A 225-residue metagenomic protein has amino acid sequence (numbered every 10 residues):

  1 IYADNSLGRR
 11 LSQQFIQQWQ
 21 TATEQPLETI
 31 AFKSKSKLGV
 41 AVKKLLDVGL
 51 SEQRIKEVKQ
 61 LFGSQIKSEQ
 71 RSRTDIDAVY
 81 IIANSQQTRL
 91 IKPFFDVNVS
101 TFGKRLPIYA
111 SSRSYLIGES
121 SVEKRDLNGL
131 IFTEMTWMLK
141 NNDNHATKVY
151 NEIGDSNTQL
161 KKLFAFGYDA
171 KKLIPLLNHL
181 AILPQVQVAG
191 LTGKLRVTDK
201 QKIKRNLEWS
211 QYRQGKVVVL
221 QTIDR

Functional and structural regions predicted by a protein language model:
I1-A3, L27-T29, G103-L106, L163 (+1 more regions): Surface-exposed patches in mature extracellular/periplasmic domains of secreted proteins
I1-Q86: Extracellular/periplasmic Venus flytrap/periplasmic-binding protein
D4-S6, N84-Q86, R113-S114, M135 (+1 more regions): Solvent-exposed coil/turn segments that connect beta secondary-structure elements in extracytoplasmic/periplasmic
R10, L90, G118, L173: Phosphate- and divalent-cation-binding pockets in alpha/beta enzyme and binding domains that engage nucleotide-derived
L11, Q87, F166-A170: Catalytic-loop motifs flanking and including active-site residues across diverse enzymes
Q20-T21, Q25, L38-V58, T74-A78 (+1 more regions): Extracellular/periplasmic periplasmic-binding protein-like sensory domains
S100, S112-R113, N151-V219: Segments of small-molecule ligand-sensing domains
